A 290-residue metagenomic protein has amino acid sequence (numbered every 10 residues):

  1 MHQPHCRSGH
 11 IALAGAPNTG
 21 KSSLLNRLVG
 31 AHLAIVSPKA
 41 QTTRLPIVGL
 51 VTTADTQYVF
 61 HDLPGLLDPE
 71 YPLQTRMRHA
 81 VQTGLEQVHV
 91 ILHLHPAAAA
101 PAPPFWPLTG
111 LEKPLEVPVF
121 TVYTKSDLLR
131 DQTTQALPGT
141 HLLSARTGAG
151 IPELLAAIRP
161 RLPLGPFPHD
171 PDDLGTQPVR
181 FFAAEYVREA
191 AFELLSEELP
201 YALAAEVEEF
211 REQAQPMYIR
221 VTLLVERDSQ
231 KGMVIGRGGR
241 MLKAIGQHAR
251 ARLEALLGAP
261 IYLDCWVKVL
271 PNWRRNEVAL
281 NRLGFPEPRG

Functional and structural regions predicted by a protein language model:
M1-V90: Conserved G1/Walker A P-loop phosphate-binding module
G9, H32, K39, T43 (+14 more regions): Helical mechanochemical/support elements of P-loop NTPase systems and associated helical scaffolds
N18, V179-G290: P-loop NTP-binding site
L24-L28, E153-R161, T222-V225: PAPS/PAP-binding and catalytic site of the sulfotransferase fold
A31, L50, A54, G84 (+7 more regions): Conserved, well-folded catalytic cores of nucleic-acid-processing and energy-transducing macromolecular machines
A40-T42, P64-L67, A97-P101, K125-R130 (+5 more regions): Conserved nucleotide-binding/hydrolysis micro-motifs of P-loop NTPases
L50-H61, R76-L142, L194, R211-Q215: Conserved C-terminal guanine-recognition region of P-loop GTPase G domains, centered on the G4
V117-V179: Canonical P-loop GTPase G-domain recognition
